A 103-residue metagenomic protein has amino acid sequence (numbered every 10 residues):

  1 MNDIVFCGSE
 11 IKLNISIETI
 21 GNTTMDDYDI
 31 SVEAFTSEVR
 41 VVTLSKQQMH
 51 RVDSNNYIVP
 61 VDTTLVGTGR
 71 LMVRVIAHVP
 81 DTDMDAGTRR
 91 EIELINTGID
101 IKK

Functional and structural regions predicted by a protein language model:
M1-K103: Contiguous segments within soluble domain cores/interaction surfaces
